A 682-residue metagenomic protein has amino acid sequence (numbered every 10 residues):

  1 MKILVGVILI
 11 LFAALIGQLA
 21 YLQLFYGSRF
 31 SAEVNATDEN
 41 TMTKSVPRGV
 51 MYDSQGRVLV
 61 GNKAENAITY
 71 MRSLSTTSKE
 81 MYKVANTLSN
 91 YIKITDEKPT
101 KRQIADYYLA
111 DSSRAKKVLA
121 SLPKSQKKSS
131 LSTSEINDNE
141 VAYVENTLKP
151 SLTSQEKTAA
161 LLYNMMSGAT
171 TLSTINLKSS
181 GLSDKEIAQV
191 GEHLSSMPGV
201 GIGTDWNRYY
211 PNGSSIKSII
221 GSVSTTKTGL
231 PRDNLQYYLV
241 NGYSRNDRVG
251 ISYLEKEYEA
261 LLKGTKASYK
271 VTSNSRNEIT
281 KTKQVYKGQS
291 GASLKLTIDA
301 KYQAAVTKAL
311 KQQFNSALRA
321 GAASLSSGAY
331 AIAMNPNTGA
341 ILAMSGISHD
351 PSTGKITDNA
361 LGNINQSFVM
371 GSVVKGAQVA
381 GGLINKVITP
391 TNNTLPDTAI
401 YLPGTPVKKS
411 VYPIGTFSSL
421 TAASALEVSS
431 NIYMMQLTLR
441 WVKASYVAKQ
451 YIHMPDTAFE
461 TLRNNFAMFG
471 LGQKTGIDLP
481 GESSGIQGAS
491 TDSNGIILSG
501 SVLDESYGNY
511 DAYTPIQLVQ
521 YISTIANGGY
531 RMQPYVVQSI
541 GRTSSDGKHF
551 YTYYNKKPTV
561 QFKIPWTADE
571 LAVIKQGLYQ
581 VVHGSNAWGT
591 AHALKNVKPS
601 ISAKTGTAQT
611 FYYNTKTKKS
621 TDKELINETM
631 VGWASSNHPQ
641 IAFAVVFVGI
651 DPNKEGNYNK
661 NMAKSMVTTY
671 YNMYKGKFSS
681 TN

Functional and structural regions predicted by a protein language model:
M1-A260, Y269-R276, H349, T438 (+2 more regions): Membrane-proximal periplasmic segments of bacterial cell-envelope enzymes, especially penicillin-binding proteins
A20, V373, A377: Active-site His/Glu-centered metal-binding helix of metallohydrolases
K44-S45, T77-M81, S179-I187, Y209-N212 (+17 more regions): Solvent-exposed, acidic/flexible segments
R48-M51, M197-G201, S316-M334: Short N-terminal helix-loop-first-beta-strand/juxtamembrane motif that initiates sensory/input modules
V60-G61, T272-K287, I298, A323-V369 (+3 more regions): Beta-lactam-recognizing serine transpeptidase/beta-lactamase-like catalytic domain environment
K79-N86, N90, A188, E192 (+17 more regions): Solvent-exposed, polar/charged alpha-helical surfaces in well-ordered, non-transmembrane soluble domains, broadly
Q284-Y330: A conserved hydrophobic secondary-structure block that centers on an alpha-helix together with its immediately flanking
